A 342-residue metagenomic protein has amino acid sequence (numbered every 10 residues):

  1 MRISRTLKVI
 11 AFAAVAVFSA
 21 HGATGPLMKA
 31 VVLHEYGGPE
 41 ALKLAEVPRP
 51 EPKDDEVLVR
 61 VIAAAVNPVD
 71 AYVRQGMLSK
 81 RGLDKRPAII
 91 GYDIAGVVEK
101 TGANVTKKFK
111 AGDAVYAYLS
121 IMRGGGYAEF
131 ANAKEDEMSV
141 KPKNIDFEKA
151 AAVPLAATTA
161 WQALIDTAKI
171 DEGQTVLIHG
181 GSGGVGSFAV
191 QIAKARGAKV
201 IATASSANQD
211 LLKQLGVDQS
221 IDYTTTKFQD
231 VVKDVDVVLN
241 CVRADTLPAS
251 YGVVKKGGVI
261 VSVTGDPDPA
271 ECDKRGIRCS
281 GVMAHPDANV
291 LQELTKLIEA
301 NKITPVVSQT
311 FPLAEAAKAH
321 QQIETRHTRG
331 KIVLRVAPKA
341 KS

Functional and structural regions predicted by a protein language model:
P48-V66, M77-M122: Glycine-rich beta-strand-centered segment in the early N-terminal region that forms part of a ligand/cofactor-binding
L83, P87, Y92, A117-G180: NAD(P)H dinucleotide-binding glycine-rich loop of Rossmann-like/cofactor-binding domains, especially the beta1-alpha1
A151-D222: Mid-domain Rossmann-like dinucleotide-binding core that forms the NAD(H)/NADP(H) cofactor-binding site
D230-V237: A short acidic, Gly/Pro-enriched loop at the edge of an enzyme's catalytic core that lines a small-molecule cofactor
V242-I303, V336-S342: Glycine-rich phosphate-binding loop and adjacent beta-alpha segment of Rossmann(oid) nucleotide-cofactor-binding
T295-K318: Glycine- and charged-residue-rich phosphate/anionic-cofactor binding loop of Rossmann-like
K302-V306, H320-S342: C-terminal capping/lid region of NAD(P)-dependent oxidoreductase domains
